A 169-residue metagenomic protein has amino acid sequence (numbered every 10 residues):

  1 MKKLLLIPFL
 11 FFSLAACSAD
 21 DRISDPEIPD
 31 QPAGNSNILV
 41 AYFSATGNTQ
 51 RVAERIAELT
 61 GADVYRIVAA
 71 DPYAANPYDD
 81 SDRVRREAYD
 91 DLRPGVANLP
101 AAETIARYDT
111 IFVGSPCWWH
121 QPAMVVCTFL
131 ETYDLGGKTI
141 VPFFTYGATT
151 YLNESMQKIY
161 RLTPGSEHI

Functional and structural regions predicted by a protein language model:
M1-L4, S18: Positively charged n-region of N-terminal signal peptides that target proteins for export
L6-F9: Sec-dependent N-terminal signal peptides
F11-F12, V84: Generic signature of intrinsically disordered, low-complexity, basic-rich segments and short cationic peptides
L14-A16: C-terminal motif of bacterial Sec signal peptides marking the signal peptidase cleavage site
S18-I169: Active-site-proximal alpha-helix that buttresses catalytic centers in soluble enzyme cores
